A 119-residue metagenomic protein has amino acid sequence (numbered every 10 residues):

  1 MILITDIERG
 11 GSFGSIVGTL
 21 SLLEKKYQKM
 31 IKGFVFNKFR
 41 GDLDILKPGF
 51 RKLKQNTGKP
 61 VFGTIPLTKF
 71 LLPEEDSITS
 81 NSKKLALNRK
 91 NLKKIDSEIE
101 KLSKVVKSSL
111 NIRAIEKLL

Functional and structural regions predicted by a protein language model:
M1-E8: Inter-motif core of Ras-like GTPase G domains
F13, V17, S21-L119: C-terminal lobe/tail of nucleotide-utilizing enzymes
